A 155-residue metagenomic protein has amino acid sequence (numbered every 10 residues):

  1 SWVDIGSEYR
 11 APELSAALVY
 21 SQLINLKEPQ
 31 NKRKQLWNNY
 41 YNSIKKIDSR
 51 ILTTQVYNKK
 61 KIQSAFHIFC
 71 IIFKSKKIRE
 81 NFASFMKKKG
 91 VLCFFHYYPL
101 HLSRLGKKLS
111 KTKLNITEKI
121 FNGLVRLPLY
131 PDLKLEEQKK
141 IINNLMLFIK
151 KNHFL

Functional and structural regions predicted by a protein language model:
S1-L155: PLP-dependent aminotransferase class I/II
